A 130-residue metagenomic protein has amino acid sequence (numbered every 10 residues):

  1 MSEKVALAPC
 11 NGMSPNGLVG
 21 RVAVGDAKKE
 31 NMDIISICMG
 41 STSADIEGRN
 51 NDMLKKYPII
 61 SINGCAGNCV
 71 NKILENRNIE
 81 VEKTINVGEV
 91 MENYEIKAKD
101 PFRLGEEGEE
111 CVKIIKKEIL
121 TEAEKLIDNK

Functional and structural regions predicted by a protein language model:
M1-N129: Iron-sulfur-associated redox domains of electron-transfer enzymes in respiratory and anaerobic energy metabolism
